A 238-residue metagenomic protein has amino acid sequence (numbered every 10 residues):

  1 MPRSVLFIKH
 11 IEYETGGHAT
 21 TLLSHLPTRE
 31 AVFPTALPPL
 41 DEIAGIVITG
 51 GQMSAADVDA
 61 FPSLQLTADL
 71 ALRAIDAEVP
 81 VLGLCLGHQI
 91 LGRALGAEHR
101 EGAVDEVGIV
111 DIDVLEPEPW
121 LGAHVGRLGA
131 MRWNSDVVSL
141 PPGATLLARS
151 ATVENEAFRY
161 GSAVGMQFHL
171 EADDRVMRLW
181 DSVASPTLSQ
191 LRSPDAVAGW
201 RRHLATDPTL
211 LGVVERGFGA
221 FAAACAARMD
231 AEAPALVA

Functional and structural regions predicted by a protein language model:
M1-A77, S189-A238: N-terminal beta1-alpha1 cap of cysteine-dependent amidohydrolase-like domains
G16-H18, D57-D59, G92-A94, P142 (+1 more regions): Short glycine-/acidic-enriched loop or helix-start segments at secondary-structure transitions that form or flank
L22-H25, P62-L66, H99-R100, A148-R149 (+1 more regions): Glycine-rich, phosphate-binding/catalytic loops in enzymes
I48-P117: Cysteine-nucleophile active-site neighborhood
L95-V176: Pocket-forming structural segment of enzyme catalytic cores
G161, Q167-H203: C-terminal helical/coil "lid" or tail adjacent to the Rossmann-like core of SAM-dependent
